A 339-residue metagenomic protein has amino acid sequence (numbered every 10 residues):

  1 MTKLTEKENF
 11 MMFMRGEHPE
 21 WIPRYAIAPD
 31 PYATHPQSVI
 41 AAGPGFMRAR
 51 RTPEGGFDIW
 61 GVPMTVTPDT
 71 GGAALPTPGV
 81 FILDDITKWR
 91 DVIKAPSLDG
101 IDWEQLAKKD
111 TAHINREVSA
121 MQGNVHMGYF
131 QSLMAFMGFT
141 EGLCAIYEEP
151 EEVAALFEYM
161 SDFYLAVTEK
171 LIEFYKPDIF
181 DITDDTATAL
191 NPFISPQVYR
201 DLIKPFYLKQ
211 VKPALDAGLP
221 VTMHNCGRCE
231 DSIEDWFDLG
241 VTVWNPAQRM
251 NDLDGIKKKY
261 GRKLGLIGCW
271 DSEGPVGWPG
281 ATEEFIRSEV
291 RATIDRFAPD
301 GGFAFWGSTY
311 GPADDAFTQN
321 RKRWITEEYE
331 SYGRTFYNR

Functional and structural regions predicted by a protein language model:
M1-P29, K94-R339: Active-site loop segments of alpha/beta catalytic cores
R15, P23-G61: N-terminal accessory/capping or targeting/presequence segment of soluble
H35-S38, P53, P68-T70, M134-A135 (+2 more regions): Short aromatic-enriched loop/helix-cap "lid" or pocket-rim segments at secondary-structure transitions that line
P44, R51-V66, G71, N251 (+1 more regions): Glycine/serine-rich loop-strand microenvironments at binding/catalytic pocket rims
F46-R48, M64, I82, E141: Polar low-complexity intrinsically disordered regions enriched in Ser/Thr and small residues
P53-D102, N115-N124: A contiguous, low-structure linker/loop signature
